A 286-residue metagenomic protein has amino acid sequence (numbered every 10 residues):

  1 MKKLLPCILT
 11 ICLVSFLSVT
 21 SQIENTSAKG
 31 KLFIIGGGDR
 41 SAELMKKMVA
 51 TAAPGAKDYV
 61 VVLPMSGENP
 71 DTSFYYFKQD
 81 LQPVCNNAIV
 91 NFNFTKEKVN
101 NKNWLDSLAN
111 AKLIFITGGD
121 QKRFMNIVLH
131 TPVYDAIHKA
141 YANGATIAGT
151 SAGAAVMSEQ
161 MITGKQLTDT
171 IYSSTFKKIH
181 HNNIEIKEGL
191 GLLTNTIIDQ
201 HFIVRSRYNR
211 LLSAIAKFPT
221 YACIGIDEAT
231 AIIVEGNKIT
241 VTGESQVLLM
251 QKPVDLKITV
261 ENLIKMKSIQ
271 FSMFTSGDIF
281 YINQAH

Functional and structural regions predicted by a protein language model:
M1-E24: Bacterial Sec-dependent N-terminal signal peptides
Q22-A56, E68-D71, Y75-Y76, L81-P83 (+2 more regions): C-terminal and late-domain segments of enzyme folds
A42-L44, N69-S73, V99-N101, K122-I127 (+2 more regions): Extracytoplasmic/secreted cell-surface and envelope-processing proteins
Y59-M65: Short internal beta-strands
E68-N110: Portal/gating segments that form or line small-molecule/metal binding sites
V99-A145, I198: Flexible gly/pro-rich beta->alpha loop and the following alpha-helix that scaffold active-site loops
T117-G118, Y141-M161: Catalytic nucleophile loop
